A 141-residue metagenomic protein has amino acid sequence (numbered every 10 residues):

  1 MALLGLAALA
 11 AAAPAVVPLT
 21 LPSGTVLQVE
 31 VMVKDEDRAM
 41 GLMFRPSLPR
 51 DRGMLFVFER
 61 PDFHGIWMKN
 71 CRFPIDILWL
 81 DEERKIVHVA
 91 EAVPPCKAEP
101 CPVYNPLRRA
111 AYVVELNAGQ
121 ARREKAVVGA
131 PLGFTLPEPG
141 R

Functional and structural regions predicted by a protein language model:
M1-A10: Bacterial N-terminal signal peptides
A13-R141: Compact, glycine-rich, soluble single-domain proteins
